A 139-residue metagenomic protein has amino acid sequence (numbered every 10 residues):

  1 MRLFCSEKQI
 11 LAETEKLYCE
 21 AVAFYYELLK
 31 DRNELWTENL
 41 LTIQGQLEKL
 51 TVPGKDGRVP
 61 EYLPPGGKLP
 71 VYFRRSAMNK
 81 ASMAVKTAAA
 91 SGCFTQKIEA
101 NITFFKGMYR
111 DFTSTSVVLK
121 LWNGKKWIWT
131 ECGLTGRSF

Functional and structural regions predicted by a protein language model:
M1-F139: Nucleic-acid substrate recognition interfaces
